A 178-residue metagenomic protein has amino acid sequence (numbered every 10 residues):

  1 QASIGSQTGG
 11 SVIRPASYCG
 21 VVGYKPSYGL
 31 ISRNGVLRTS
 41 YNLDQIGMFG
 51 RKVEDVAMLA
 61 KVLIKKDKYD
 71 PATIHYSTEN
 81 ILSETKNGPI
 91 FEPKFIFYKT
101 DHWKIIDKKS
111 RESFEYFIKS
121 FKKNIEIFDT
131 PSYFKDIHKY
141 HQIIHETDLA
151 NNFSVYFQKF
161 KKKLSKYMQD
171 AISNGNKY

Functional and structural regions predicted by a protein language model:
Q1-L63: Short glycine/serine-rich loop segments
I4-I13, L59-A72, D101-I106, K135-S154: Short charge-dense sequence patches
S6, A16-C19, R51-M58, K108-Y116 (+3 more regions): Conserved active-site and cofactor/substrate-binding residues in soluble primary-metabolism enzymes
C19, K25, E54-K61, E115-I118 (+3 more regions): Predominant activation on well-ordered alpha-helical scaffold segments within soluble catalytic domains
P26-G29, M48-E54, K61-Y69, K119-E126 (+3 more regions): Generic secondary-structure signature for well-ordered alpha-helical cores
L30, V36, I74-L82, I137 (+2 more regions): Mature, folded catalytic cores of secreted/periplasmic enzymes
L43-Q45, K68-H141: Gly/Ser-rich, acidic/histidine-flanked active-site/gating loops
P89-K94, Y98, Y140-Y178: Short helix-loop capping/hinge segments that flank enzyme active sites or metal/cofactor-binding pockets
